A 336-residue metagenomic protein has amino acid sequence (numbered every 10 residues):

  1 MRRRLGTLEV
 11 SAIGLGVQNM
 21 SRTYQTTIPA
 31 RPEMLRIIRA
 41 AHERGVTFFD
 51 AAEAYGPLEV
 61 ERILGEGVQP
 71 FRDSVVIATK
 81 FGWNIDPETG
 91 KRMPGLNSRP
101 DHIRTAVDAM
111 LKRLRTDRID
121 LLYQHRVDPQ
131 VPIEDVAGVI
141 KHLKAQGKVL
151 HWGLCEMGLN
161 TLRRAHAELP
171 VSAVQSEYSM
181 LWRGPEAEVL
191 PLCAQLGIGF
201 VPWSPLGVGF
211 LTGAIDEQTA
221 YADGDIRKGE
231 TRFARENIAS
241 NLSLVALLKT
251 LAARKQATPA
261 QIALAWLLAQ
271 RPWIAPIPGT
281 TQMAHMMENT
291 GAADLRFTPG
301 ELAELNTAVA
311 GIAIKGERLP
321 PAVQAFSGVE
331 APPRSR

Functional and structural regions predicted by a protein language model:
M1-V76, P332-R336: N-terminal binding-site loop/beta-alpha segment at the start of enzyme catalytic domains that lines or forms
V10-G14, T47-F48, S74-A78, R118-L122 (+4 more regions): Structural preference for beta-strand elements that scaffold enzyme active sites
N19-P32, T89-R104: Active-site mouth loops of central-metabolism enzymes
I37, D101-L111, L248: Short, well-ordered amphipathic alpha-helical segments that serve as non-catalytic structural scaffolds within diverse
D73-S98: Structural motif corresponding to the early beta-alpha repeats
L111-P129: Active-site groove signature of glycoside hydrolases
V127-I312, A325-R336: Beta/alpha (TIM)-barrel catalytic core signal, keyed to glycine-rich beta->alpha loops juxtaposed to Asp/Glu that bind
